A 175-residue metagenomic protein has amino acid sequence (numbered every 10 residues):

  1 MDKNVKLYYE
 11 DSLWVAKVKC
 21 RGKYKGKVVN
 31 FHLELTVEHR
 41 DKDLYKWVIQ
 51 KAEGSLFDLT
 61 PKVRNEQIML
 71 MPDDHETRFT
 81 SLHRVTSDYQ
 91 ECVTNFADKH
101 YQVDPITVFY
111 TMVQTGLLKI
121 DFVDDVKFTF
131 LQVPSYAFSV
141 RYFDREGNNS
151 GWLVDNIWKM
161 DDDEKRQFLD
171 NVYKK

Functional and structural regions predicted by a protein language model:
M1-L44: Short N-terminal edge-element motif at the start of the domain
M1-L7, C92-V133: Short solvent-exposed beta->alpha transition segments
V15-K17, D121, S135: Short amphipathic alpha-helical surface micro-motifs
V28-R84, V126-K175: Short beta-strand edge/turn micro-motifs at domain boundaries
I68-V108: Surface-exposed interaction/gating patches
